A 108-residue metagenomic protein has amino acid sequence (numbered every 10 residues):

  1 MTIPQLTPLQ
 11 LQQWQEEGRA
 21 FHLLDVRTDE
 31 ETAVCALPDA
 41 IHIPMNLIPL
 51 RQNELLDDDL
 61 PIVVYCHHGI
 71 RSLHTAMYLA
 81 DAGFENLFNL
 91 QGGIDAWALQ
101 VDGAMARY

Functional and structural regions predicted by a protein language model:
M1-H22, V26-P61, I70-Y108: Rhodanese-like catalytic fold shared by cysteine-dependent sulfurtransferases and DSP/PTP-type phosphatases
Y65-C66: Short, surface-exposed ligand- or partner-binding patches at beta-edge/loop junctions that are enriched in aromatics
